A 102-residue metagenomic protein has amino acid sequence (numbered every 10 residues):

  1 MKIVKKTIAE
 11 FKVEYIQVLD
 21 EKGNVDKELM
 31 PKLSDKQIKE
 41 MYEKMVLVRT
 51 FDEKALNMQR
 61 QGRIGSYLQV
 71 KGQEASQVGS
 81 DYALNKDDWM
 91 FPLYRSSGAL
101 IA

Functional and structural regions predicted by a protein language model:
M1-M30: Charged, compositionally biased N-terminal leader segments and the immediate start of the first structured element
E10-F11, I16-D20, E43-L56: N-terminal glycine-rich anion-binding loops that anchor highly charged ligand groups
D20-E21, L33-S34, N57-Q59: A short alpha-helix capping/helix-coil boundary motif
S34-E43: Short, contiguous, helix-prone interaction/anchoring segments in small proteins
T50-E53, N57-A102: Cofactor-binding active-site loop characterized by glycine-rich and histidine/acidic residues
